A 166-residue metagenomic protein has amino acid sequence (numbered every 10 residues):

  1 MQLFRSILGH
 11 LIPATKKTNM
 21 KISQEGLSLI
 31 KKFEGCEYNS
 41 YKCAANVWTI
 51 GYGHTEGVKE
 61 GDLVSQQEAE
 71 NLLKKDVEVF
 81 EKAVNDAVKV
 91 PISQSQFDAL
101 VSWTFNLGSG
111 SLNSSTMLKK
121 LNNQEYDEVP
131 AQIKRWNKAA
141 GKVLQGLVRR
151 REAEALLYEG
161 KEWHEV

Functional and structural regions predicted by a protein language model:
L3-V47, Y52-K59, L63-K82, A87-P91 (+1 more regions): Long, amphipathic alpha-helical surface segments
I30, Q96-T104, Q132-K134: Short alpha-helical scaffolding segments that buttress acidic/His motifs in well-ordered protein cores
K75, S102-L107: Short, residue-level hotspots on alpha-helical faces of the histone-fold and other alpha-helical interaction modules
